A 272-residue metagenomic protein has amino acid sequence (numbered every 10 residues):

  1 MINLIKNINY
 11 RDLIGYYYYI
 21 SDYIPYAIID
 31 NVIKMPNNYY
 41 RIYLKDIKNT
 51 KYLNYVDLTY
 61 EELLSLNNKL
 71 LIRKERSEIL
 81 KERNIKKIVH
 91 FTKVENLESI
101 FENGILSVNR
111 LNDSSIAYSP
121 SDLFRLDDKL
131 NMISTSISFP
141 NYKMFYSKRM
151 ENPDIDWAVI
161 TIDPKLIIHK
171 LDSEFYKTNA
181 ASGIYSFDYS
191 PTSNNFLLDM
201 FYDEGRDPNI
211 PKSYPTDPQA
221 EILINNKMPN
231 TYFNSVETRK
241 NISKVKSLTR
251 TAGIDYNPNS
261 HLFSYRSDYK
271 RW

Functional and structural regions predicted by a protein language model:
M1-L13: Mixed-charge, Lys/Arg-rich low-complexity intrinsically disordered regions
I5, S21, D30, Y43-K45 (+3 more regions): A structural detector for beta-sheet-dominated domains
I8, V32, I47-T50, V56 (+3 more regions): Generic beta-strand hydrophobic packing signal
Y10-L13, P36-Y40, I105: A short, compositionally biased
I14-I20: Tryptophan-anchored aromatic micro-motifs
I20-Y55: Basic/aromatic-rich interaction segments and small domains that mediate binding to polyanionic partners
N49-L71: Intrinsically disordered, low-complexity, charged/polar segments
S65-W272: Active-site-proximal loop/hinge segments that shape catalytic or ion-binding/gating pockets
